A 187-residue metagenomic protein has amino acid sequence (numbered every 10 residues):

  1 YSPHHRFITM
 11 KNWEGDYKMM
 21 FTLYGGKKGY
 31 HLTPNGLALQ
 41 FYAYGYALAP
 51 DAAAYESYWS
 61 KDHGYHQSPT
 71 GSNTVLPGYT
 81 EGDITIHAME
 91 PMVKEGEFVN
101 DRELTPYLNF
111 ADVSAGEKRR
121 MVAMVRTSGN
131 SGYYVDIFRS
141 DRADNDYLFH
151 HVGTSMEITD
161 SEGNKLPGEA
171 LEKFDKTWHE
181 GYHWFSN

Functional and structural regions predicted by a protein language model:
Y1-D175: Catalytic and substrate-binding regions of extracellular carbohydrate-active enzymes, especially polysaccharide lyases
A170-N187: Trp/Gly-enriched beta-strand surface patches
